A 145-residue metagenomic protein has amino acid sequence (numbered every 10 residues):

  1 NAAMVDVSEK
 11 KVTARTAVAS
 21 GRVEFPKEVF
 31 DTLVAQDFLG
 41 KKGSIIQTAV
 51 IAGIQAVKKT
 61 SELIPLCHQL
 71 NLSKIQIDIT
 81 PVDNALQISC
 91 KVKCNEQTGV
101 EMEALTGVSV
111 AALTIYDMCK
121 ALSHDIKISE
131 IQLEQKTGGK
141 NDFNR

Functional and structural regions predicted by a protein language model:
N1-H68, K74-R145: C-terminal binding/interaction regions
